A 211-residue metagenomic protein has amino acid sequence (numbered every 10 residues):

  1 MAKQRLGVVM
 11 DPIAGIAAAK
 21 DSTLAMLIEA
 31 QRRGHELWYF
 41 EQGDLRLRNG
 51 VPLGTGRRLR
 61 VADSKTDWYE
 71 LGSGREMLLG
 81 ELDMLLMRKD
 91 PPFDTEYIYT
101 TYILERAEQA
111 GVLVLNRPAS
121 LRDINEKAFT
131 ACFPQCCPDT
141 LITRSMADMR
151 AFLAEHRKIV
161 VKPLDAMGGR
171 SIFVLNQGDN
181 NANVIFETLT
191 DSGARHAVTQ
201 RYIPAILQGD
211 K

Functional and structural regions predicted by a protein language model:
M1, M77-L79, R106, T130-Q135 (+4 more regions): Solvent-exposed alpha-helices and their adjacent loops that cap or buttress functional pockets in soluble metabolic
K3-Q4, A14-I142: Conserved N-proximal alpha/beta basic substrate-recognition cap immediately N-terminal to, or forming the N-lobe
L6-V9, M167-G168: A short, surface-exposed helix-loop junction/capping segment
V8, L86-M87, Q200: Redox-cofactor binding/interface segments in oxidoreductases and associated redox assembly factors
D11, D90, L164: Flexible loop residues that form catalytic and substrate-binding hotspots at small-molecule/glycan-binding clefts
T23, A147, A154-K158, D165-K211: Phosphate-binding site of ATP-dependent enzymes
I28, Q109, A151-A154, E187: Replace "anionic and nucleotidyl ligands
R46, M149-R150: Generic structural signal for individual residues within well-ordered alpha-helical segments across diverse proteins
